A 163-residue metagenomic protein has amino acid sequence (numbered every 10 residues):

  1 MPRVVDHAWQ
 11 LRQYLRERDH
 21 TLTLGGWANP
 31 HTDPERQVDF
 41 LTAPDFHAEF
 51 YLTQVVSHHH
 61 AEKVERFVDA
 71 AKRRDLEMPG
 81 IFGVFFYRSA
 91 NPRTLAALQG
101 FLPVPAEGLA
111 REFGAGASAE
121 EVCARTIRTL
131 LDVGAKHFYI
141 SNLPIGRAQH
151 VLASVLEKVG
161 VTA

Functional and structural regions predicted by a protein language model:
M1-R3, H31-P34, T53-D75: Active-site glycine- and acidic-residue-rich loops that bind and position anionic ligands or nucleotide-like cofactors
P2-D19, G25-H31, F40, K72-T126 (+2 more regions): Active-site pocket-lining/capping segments in soluble small-molecule metabolic enzymes
L22-P44, F50, H59: Internal active-site segments that recognize and position negatively charged phosphoryl groups and nucleotide moieties
T42-D45, E65-K72, L131: A structural alpha-helix within SAM-dependent methyltransferase catalytic domains
P44, F82, L130, F138: Conserved, mostly hydrophobic/aromatic
A48-E49, A135: A structural motif
R125-V133: Short basic/hydrophobic patches in alpha-helices and adjacent helix-turn junctions that form amphipathic surface motifs
